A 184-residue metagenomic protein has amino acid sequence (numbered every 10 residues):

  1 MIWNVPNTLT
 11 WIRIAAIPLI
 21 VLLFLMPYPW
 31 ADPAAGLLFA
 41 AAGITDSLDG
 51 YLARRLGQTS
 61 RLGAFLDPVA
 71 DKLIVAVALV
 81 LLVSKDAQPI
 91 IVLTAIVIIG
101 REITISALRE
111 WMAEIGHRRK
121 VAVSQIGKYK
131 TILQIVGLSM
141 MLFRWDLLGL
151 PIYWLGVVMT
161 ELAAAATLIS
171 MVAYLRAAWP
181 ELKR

Functional and structural regions predicted by a protein language model:
I2-I17, V21-L22, G36-A41, P68-R184: A feature for the membrane-embedded catalytic helix bundles of lipid/isoprenoid biosynthetic enzymes
P27-A31: Membrane-interface transmembrane helices that cradle and orient dolichyl/undecaprenyl
Q58: Conserved hydrophobic/amphipathic secondary-structure segments that form or flank ligand- or partner-binding grooves
